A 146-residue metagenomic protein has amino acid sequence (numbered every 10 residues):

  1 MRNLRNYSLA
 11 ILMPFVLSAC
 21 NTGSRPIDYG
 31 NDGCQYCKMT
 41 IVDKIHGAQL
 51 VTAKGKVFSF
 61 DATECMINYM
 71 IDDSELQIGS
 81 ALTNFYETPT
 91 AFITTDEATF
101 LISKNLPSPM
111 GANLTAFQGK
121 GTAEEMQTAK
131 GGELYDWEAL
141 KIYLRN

Functional and structural regions predicted by a protein language model:
M1-I11: Bacterial N-terminal signal peptides that target proteins for export
V16-A19: C-terminal motif of bacterial Sec signal peptides marking the signal peptidase cleavage site
N21-G23: Bacterial signal peptide processing site
G30: Short metal-coordination and nucleic-acid-contact micro-motifs, chiefly zinc-binding Cys/His arrays
G33: The −1 position to Zn-ligating cysteines in a subset of zinc-ribbon hairpins
Y36-E75: Post-signal-peptide N-terminal segment of Sec-exported extracytoplasmic proteins
S59-F100: Mature extracytoplasmic domains of secretory-pathway proteins
Q118-N146: C-terminal partner/receptor-binding element of secreted or periplasmic proteins
